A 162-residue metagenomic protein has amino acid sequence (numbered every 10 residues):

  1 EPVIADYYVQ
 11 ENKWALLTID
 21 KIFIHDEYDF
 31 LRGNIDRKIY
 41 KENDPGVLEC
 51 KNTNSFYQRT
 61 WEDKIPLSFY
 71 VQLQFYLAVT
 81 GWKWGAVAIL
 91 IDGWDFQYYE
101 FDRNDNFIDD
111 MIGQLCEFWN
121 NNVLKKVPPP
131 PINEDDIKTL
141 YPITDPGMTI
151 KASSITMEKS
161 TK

Functional and structural regions predicted by a protein language model:
E1-K162: Accessory terminal regions of nucleic-acid processing enzymes
